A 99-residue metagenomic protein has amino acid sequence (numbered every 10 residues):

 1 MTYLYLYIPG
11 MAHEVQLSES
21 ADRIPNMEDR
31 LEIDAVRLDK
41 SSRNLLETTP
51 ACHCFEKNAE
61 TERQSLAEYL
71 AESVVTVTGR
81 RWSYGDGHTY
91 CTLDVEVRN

Functional and structural regions predicted by a protein language model:
M1-E14: Short, basic/aromatic beta-hairpin or loop at an interaction surface
H13-A21: Short alpha-helix capping/helix-loop boundary micro-motifs
D34-R37: Short, surface-exposed secondary-structure boundary micro-motifs
S41-D86: Short, compositionally biased
S83-V97: Short, solvent-exposed secondary-structure boundary/capping segments
